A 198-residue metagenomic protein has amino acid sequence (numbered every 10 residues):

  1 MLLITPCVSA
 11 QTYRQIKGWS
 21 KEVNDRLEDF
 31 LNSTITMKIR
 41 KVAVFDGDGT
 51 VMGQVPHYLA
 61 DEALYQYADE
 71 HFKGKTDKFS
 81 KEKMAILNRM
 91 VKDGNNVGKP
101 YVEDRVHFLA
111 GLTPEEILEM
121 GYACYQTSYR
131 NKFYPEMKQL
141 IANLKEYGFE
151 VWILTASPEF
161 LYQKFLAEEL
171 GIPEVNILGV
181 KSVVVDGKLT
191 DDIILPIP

Functional and structural regions predicted by a protein language model:
M1-Q11: Bacterial Sec-dependent N-terminal signal peptides
L3, D46, D104, L178: Residue-level signal for pocket-adjacent positions within structured domains
T5, G49, L195-I197: Intrinsic-disorder/low-complexity coil detector
S9-E28, N32-V42, P114-W152, A156-P198: C-terminal cap/substrate-recognition subdomain and adjoining C-terminal extension of metal-dependent phosphatase-like
Y13-R14, G47, N88, P100 (+3 more regions): A near-ubiquitous, low-amplitude feature marking generic local secondary-structure context
K41-H57: Asp-based phosphoryl-transfer active-site loop
P56-N131, P135-Q139: A metal-dependent, Asp-based hydrolase signature
